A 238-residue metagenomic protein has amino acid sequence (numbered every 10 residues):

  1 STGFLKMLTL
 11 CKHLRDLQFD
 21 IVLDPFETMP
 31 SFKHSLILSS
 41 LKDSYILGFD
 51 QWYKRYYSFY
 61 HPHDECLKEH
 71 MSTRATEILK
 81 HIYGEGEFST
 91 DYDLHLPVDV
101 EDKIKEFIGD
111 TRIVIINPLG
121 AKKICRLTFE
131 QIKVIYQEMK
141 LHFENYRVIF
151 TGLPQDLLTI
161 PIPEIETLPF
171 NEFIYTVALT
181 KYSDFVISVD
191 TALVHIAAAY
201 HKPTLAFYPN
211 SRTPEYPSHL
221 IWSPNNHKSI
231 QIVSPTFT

Functional and structural regions predicted by a protein language model:
S1-T238: Catalytic machinery of carbohydrate-active enzymes, primarily nucleotide-sugar-dependent glycosyltransferases
